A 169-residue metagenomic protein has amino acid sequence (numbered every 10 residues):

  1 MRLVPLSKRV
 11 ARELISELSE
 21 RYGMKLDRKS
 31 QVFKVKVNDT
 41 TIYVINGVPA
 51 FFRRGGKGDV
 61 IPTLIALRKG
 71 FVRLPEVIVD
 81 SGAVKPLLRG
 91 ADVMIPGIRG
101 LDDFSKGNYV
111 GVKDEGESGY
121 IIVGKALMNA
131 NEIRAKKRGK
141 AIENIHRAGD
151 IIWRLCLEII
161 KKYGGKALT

Functional and structural regions predicted by a protein language model:
R2-T40, V44-R99, D103-K106, V112-T169: Beta-strand/loop-dominated core regions that host nucleotide or nucleotide-derived cofactor-binding catalytic loops
